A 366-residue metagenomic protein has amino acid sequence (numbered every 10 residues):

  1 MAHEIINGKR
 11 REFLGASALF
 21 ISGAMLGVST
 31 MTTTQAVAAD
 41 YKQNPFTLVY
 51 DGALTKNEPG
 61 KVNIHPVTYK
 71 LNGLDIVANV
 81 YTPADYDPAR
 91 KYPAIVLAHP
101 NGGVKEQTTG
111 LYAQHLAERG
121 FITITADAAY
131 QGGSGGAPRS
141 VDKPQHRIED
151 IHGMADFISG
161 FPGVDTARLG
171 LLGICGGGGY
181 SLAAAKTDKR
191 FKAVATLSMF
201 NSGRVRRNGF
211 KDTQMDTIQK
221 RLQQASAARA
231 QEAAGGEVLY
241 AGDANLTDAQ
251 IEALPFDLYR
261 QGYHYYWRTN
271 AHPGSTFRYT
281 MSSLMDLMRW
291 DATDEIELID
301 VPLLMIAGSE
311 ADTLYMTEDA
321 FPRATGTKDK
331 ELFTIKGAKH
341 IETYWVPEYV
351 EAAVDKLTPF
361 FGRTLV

Functional and structural regions predicted by a protein language model:
M1-E12, A16-A24: N-terminal secretory signal peptides
T47-R90: N-terminal cap/lid segment of alpha/beta-hydrolase-fold proteins
G102-Q114: The serine-hydrolase catalytic nucleophile loop
A117-G133: Conserved alpha/beta-hydrolase
D142-F161: Alpha/beta-hydrolase active-site loop
L182-Y265: Alpha/beta-hydrolase-fold enzymes
I299, M305-A307: Short beta-strand/loop motif that positions the catalytic acidic residue of the alpha/beta-hydrolase fold
A338-V350: Catalytic histidine-centered segment of alpha/beta-hydrolase-like enzymes
